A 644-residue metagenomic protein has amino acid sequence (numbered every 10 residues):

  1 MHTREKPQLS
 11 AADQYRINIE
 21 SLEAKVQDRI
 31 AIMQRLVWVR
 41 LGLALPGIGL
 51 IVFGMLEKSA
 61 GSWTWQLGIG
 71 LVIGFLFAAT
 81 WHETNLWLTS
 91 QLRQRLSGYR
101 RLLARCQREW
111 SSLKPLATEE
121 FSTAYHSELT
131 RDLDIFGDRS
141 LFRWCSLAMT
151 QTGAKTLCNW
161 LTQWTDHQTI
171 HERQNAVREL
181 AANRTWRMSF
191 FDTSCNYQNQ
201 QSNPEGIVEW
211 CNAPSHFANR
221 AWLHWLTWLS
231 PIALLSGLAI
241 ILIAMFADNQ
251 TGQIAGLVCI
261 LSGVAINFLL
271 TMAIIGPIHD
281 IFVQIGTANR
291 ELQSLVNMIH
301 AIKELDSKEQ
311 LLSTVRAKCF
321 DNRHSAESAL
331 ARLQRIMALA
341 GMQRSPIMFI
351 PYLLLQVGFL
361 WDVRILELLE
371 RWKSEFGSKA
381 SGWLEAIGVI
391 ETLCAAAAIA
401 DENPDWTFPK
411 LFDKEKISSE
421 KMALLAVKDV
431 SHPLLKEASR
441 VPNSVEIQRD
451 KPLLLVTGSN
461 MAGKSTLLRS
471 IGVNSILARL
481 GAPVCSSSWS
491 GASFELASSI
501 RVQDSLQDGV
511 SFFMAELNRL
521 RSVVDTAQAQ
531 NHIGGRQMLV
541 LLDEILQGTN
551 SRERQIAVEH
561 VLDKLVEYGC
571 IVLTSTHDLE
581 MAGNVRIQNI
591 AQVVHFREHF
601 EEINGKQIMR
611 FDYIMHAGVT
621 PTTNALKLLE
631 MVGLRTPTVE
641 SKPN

Functional and structural regions predicted by a protein language model:
H2-M461, T466-E495, R519: Alpha-helical coupling/stalk and coiled-coil linker elements that connect catalytic or binding modules and transmit
A79, G252, V258, N267-M272 (+2 more regions): ATPase nucleotide-binding head domains, primarily ABC-like/P-loop NTPase cores
